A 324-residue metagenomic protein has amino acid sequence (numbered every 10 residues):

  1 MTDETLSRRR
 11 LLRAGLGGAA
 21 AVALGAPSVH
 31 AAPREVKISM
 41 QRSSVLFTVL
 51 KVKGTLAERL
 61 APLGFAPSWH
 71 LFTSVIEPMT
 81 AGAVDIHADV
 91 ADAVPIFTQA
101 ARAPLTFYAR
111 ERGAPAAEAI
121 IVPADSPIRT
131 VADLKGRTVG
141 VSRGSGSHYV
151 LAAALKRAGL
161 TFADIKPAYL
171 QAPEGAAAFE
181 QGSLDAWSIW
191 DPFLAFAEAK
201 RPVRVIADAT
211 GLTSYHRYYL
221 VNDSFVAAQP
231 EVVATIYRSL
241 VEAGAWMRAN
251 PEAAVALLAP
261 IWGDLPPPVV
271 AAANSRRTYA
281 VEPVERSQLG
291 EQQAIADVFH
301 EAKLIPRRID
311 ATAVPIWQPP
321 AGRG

Functional and structural regions predicted by a protein language model:
T2-A19: N-terminal secretory signal peptides and thylakoid transit peptides that target proteins across membranes
P27-A31: Sec/Tat signal peptide C-region and signal peptidase I cleavage site
A32-T161, P167-Y169, D185-I189, T213: Short, glycine-/small- and polar/acidic-enriched structural segments that line small-molecule recognition paths
F47, A114-I120, V203, Y215-Y219 (+2 more regions): Small-molecule pocket liners
L63-W69, F162-I165, W262-A273, P306-T312: Short, surface-exposed acidic
A93, P173-I261: Pocket-lining segment of extracytoplasmic ligand-binding domains
A228-P306: Secondary-structure end/capping motifs
D297-G324: Conserved C-terminal helix/tail region of periplasmic/extracytoplasmic solute-binding proteins
